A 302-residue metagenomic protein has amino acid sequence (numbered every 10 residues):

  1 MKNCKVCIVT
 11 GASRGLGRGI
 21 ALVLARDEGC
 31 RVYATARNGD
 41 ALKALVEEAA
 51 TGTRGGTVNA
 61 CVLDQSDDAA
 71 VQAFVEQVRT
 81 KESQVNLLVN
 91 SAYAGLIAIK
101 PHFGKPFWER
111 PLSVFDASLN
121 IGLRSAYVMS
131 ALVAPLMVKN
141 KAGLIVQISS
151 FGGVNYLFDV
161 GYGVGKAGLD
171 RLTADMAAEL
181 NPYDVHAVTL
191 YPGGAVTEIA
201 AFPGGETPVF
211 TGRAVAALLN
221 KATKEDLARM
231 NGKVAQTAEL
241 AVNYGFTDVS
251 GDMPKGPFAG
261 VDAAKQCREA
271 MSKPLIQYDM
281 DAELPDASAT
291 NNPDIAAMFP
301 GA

Functional and structural regions predicted by a protein language model:
C4-K5, G55, S83-V85, M137-S150 (+2 more regions): Active-site loop of short-chain dehydrogenase/reductase
S13-G15: Conserved glycine-rich cofactor-binding loop
E28-L45: Conserved glycine-rich Rossmann-like NAD(P)H-binding loop of the short-chain dehydrogenase/reductase
A49-D68: Rossmann-fold cofactor-recognition segment
A94-G95, P106-V114, S118, L144-P182 (+1 more regions): Catalytic loop of short-chain dehydrogenase/reductase
S130-A131, A174: A short, exposed helix-loop element centered on a Lys and neighboring polar residues
T189-L190, A201-P300: C-terminal helical subdomain
